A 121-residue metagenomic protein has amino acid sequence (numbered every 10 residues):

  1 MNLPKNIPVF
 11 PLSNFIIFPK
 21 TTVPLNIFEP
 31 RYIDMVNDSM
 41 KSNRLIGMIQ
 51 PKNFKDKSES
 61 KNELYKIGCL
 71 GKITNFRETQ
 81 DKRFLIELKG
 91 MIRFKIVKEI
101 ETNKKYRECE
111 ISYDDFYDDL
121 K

Functional and structural regions predicted by a protein language model:
M1-K121: N-terminal low-complexity, acidic/polar interaction/targeting segments
